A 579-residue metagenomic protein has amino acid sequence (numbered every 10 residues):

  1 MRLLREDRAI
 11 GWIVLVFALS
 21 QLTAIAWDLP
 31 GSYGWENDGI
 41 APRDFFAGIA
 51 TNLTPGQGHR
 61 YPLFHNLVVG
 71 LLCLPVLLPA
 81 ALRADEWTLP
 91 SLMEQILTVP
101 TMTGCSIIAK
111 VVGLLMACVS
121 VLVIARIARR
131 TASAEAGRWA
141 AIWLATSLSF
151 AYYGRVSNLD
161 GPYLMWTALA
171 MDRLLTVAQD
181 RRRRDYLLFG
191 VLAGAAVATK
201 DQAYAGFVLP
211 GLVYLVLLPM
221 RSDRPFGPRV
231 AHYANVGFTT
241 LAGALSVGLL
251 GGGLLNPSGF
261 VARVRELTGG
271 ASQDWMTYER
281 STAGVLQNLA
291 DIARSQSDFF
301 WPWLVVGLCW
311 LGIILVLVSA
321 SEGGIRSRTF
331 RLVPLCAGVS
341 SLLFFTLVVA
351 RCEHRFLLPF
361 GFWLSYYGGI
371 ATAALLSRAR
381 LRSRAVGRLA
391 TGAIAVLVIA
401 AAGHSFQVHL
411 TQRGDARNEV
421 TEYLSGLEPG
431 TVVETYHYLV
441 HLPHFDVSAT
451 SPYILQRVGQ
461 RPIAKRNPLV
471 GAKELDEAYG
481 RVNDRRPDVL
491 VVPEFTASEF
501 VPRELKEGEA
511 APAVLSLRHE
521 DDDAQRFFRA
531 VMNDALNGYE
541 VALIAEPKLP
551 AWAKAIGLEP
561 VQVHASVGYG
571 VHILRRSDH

Functional and structural regions predicted by a protein language model:
R8-I40, I49-T54, T146, L241-P257 (+2 more regions): Transmembrane signal-anchor helices characteristic of membrane glycosylation enzymes that use polyprenol
W12-A18, W139, V191-A193, P210-G211 (+5 more regions): Transmembrane alpha-helix segments characteristic of polytopic inner-membrane glycan-assembly/cell-envelope
V14-S20, A140-A145, Y152, D172 (+2 more regions): Short helix- or helix-capping micro-motifs that position conserved polar/aromatic residues at function-defining sites
A26, L267, Q273, T391-D578: Catalytic lumenal/periplasmic loop and adjoining terminal transmembrane helix of membrane glycan-assembly enzymes
L67-V68, Y214-S321, L347-V348, H404 (+3 more regions): Transmembrane-lumen/periplasm boundary regions of multi-pass, lipid-linked membrane glycan transferases
R129-R130, A170-Y186, A196, L215-R224 (+1 more regions): Membrane-interface transmembrane helices that cradle and orient dolichyl/undecaprenyl
G154, D160-Y163, A205, P302-C309 (+3 more regions): Hydrophobic/aromatic-rich transmembrane helices and adjacent perimembrane loops
L212-L215, T240-L241, L245, Y366 (+1 more regions): Signature aromatic-anchored transmembrane alpha helix within multi-pass, membrane-resident enzymes that catalyze glycan
